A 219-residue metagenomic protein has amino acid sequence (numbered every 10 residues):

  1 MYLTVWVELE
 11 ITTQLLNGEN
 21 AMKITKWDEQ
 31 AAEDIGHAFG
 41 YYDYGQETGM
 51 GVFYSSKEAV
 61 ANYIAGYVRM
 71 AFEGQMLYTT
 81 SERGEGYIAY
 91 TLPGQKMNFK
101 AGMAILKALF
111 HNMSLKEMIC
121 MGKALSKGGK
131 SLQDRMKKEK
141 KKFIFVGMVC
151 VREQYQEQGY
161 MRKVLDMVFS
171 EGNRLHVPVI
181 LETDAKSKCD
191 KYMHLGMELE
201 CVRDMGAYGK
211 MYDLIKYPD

Functional and structural regions predicted by a protein language model:
M22-H37: A short beta-loop-alpha structural element at the N-terminal edge of CoA-dependent acyl/N-acetyltransferase catalytic
Y54-M76: Active-site rim helix/loop that mediates acceptor-substrate recognition in acyltransferases
E73-Y90: Conserved beta-hairpin
Y87-V149: Conserved acyl-donor/pantetheine-binding loop and adjacent beta-alpha core of acyl/acetyltransferases and related
F143-I144, G172-D184: Conserved GNAT acetyl-CoA-binding A-motif
V149-Q156: A short, internal acetyl-CoA/4′-phosphopantetheine-binding micro-motif in the GNAT/acyltransferase core
E157-S170: Conserved acetyl-CoA-binding loop-helix of GNAT-fold acetyltransferases
R174-L175, A185-V202: Conserved active-site alpha-helix within GNAT-family acetyltransferase domains
